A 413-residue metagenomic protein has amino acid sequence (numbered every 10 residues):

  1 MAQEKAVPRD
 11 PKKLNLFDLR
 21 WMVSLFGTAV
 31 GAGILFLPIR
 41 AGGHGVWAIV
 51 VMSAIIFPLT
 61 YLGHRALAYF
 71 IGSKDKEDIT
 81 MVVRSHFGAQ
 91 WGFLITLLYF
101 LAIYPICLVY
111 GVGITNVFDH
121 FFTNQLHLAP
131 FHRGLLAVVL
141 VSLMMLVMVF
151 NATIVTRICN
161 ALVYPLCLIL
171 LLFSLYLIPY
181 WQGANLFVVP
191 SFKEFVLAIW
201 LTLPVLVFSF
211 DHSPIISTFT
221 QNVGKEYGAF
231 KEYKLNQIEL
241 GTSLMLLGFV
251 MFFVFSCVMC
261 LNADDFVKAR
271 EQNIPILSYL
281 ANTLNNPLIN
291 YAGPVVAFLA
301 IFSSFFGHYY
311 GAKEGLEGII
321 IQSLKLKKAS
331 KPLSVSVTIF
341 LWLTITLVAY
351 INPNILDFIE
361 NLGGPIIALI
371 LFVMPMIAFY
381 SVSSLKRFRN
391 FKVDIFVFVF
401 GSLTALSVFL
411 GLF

Functional and structural regions predicted by a protein language model:
M1-I39, Y61, R65, A198 (+3 more regions): Membrane-interface "cap" regions at the ends of multi-pass membrane proteins
K12, L37-Y69, K76, W91: Extracellular loop-to-transmembrane helix junctions
L16-I39, Y99-I103, S174-W181, V189-C257 (+1 more regions): Hydrophobic, membrane-embedded alpha-helices of multi-pass small-molecule transporters
A54-H64, C107, L166-Y176, Q237-D264 (+2 more regions): Selective recognition of specific alpha-helical transmembrane segments in multi-pass small-molecule
R65-S73, D78-H127, A297-I319: Hydrophobic transmembrane alpha-helices that form the core helical bundles of multi-pass secondary transporters
E77-A89, M245-I301, G364: TM-loop-TM module centered on a large, flexible mid-protein loop between adjacent transmembrane helices in multi-pass
I114-F118, V138, S142-L177, E360-M374 (+1 more regions): Membrane-interface loop-to-helix entry segments
M148, Y164-S191, L206-S213, C257-V258 (+2 more regions): Hydrophobic alpha-helical segments and their helix-loop junctions in multi-pass secondary transporters
